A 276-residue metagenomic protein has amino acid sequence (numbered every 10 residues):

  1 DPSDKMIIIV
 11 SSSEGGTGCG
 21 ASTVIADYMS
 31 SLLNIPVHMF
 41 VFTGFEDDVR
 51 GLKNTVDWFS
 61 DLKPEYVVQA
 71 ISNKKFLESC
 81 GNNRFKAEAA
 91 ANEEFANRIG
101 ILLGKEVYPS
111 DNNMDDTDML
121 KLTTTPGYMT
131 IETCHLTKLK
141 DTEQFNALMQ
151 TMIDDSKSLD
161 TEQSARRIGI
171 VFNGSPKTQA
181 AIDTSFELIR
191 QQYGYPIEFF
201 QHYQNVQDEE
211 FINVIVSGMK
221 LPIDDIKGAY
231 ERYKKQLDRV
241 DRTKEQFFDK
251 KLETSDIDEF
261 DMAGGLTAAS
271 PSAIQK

Functional and structural regions predicted by a protein language model:
D1-K276: Tubulin/FtsZ superfamily GTPase core signature
